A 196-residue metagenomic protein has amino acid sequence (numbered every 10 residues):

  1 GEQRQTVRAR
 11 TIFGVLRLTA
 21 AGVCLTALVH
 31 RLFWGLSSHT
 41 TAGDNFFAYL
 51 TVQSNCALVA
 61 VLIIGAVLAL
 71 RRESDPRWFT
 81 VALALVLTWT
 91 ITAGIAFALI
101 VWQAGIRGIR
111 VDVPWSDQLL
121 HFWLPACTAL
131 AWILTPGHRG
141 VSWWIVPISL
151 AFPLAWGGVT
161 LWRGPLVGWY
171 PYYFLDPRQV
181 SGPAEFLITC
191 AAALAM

Functional and structural regions predicted by a protein language model:
R4-A20: N-terminal membrane topogenic signal
A20-L36: Alpha-helical transmembrane segments of multi-pass membrane proteins
R31-T40, A98-G108: Juxtamembrane "helix-exit" motif on the non-cytosolic side of transmembrane helices
T41-L50, W78-T80, I106-L119, W144-I145 (+1 more regions): Non-cytosolic membrane-interface motifs at loop->transmembrane helix junctions
N45-A48, V167-M196: Membrane-interface transmembrane-helix boundary segments in multi-pass integral membrane proteins
T51, V113-A126, F186-A193: Membrane-interface loop-to-helix entry segments
S74-W89, S142-A151: Interfacial segments of alpha-helical transmembrane regions
P125-V141: Alpha-helical transmembrane segments in multipass membrane proteins, preferentially the mid-helix core
